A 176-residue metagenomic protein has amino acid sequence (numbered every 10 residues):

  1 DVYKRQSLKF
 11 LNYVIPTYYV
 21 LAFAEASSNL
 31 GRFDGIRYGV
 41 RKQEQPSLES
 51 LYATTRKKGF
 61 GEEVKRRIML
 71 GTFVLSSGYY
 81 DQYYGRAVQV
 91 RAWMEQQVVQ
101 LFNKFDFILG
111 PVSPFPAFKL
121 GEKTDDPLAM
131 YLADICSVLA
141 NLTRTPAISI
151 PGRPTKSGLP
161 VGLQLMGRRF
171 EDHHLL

Functional and structural regions predicted by a protein language model:
D1, R32, R37, M69-Q96 (+2 more regions): Structural helix-boundary/capping segments
V2-Q6: Conserved small/polar residues in nucleotide/adenosyl-binding loops
S7-Y19, E44, L48, R66-R67 (+1 more regions): Flexible, acidic loop-helix segments that line cofactor/substrate-binding pockets
I15-A24, K119-D125: Short glycine/threonine-rich loop-to-helix capping motif typified by GTGT followed within a few residues by an Asp-Pro
F23-F33: Short, structured active-site "lid" loops
G39-R66: Glycine-rich phosphate/pyrophosphate-binding loop and adjacent beta-alpha nucleotide/cofactor-binding cores
Q43, S47-L48, Q82, R86 (+2 more regions): Short, surface-exposed loop/helix-turn segments at secondary-structure junctions that function as lids/hinges flanking
